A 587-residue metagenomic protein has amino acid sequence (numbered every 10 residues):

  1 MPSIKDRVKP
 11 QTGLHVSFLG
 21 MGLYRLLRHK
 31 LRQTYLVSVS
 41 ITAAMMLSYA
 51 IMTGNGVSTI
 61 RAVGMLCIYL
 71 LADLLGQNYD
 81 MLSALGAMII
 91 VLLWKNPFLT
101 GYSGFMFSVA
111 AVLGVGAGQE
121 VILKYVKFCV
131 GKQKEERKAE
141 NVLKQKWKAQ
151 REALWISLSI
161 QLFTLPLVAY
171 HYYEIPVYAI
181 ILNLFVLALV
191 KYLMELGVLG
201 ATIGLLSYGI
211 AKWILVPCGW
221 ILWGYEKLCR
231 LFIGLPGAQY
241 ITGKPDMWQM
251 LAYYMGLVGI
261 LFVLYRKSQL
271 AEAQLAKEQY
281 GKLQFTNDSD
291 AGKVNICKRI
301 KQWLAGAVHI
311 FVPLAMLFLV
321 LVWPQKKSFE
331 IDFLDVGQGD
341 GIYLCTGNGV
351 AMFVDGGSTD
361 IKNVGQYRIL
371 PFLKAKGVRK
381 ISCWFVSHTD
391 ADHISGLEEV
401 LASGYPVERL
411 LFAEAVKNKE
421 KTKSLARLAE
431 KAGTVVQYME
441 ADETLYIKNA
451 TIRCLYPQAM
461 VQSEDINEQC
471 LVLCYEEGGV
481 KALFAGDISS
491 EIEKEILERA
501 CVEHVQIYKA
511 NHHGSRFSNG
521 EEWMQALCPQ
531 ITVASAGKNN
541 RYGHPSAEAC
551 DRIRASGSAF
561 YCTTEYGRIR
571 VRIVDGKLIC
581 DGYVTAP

Functional and structural regions predicted by a protein language model:
P2-A179, T242-Q325, E521, L527 (+1 more regions): Hydrophobic alpha-helical transmembrane segments in multi-pass membrane proteins
Q11-L14, R32, N55-V63, Y173 (+9 more regions): Catalytic cores of large soluble enzymes that bind and process phosphate-bearing ligands
F18, G64, L167, V186 (+4 more regions): Hydrophobic side chains within alpha-helical segments
L23-K30, L71, I122-C129, K146 (+6 more regions): Hydrophobic alpha-helical segments of integral membrane proteins, encompassing both true transmembrane helices
M46, Q161, M194-G197, E226: Helical transmembrane-bundle signal
P97, E120-V121, A153, P166 (+7 more regions): Proline-centered helix-kink/hinge sites
F128-N141, I203-P587: Non-globular, low-confidence helical/coil segments that flank catalytic cores
